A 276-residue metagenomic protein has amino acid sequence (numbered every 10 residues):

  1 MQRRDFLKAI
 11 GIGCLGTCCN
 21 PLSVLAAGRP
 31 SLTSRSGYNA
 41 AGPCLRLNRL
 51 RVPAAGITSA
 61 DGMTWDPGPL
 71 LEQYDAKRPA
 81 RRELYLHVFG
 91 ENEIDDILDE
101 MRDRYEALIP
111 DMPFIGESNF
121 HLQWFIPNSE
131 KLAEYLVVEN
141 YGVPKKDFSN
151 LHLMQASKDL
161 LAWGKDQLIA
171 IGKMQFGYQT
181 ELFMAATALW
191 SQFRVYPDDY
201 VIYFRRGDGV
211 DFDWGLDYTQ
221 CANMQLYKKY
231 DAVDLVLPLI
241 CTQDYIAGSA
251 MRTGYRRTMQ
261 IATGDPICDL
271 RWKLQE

Functional and structural regions predicted by a protein language model:
M1, P21-P69: C-terminal segment of N-terminal export signals and the immediately downstream linker at the start of the mature
D5-A27: N-terminal export signals
R49-P53, A76-P79, I94-M112: Short alpha-helical hairpin
M112-P113, F120, W124: Structured, charged N-terminal subsegments at the starts of enzyme catalytic cores and at intra-chain domain/subunit
I126-Y230: Amphipathic interaction/junction segments at domain boundaries or subunit interfaces
Y203-T263: Short, hydrophobic/π-rich interface segment
I261, P266-L274: C-terminal edge-of-domain segments
